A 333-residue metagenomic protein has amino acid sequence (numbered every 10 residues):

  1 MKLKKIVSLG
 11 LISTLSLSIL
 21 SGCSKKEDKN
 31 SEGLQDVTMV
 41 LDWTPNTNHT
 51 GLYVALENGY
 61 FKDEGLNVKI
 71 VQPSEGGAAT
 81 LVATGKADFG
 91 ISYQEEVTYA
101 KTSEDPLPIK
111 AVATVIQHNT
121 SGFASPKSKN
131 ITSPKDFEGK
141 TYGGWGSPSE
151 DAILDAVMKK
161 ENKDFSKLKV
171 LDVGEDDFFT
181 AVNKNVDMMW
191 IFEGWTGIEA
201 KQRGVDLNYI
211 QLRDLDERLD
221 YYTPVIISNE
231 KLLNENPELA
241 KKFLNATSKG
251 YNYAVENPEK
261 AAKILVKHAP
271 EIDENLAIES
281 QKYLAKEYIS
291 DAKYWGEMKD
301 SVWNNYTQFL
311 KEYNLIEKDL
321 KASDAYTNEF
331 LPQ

Functional and structural regions predicted by a protein language model:
M1-D36, D63, P332-Q333: Short, low-complexity disordered leader/linker segments with a strong preference for bacterial N-terminal type II
L3, S133-P134, A322: Structural motif detector for alpha-helix initiation sites
N30-D164, K169-D172, F179, N183 (+2 more regions): Short, glycine-/small- and polar/acidic-enriched structural segments that line small-molecule recognition paths
N48, E57, A78, Y93-E96 (+10 more regions): Stable alpha-helical elements in mature extracytoplasmic
F165-K169, A269-K282, E317-D324: Short, surface-exposed acidic
D176-A269: Pocket-lining segment of extracytoplasmic ligand-binding domains
N234-Y313: Secondary-structure end/capping motifs
W303-Q333: Conserved C-terminal helix/tail region of periplasmic/extracytoplasmic solute-binding proteins
